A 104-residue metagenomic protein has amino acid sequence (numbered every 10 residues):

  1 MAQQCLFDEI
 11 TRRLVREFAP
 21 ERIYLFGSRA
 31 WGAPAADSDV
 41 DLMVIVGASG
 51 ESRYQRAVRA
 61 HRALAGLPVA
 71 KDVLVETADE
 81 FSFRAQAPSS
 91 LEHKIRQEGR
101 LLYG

Functional and structural regions predicted by a protein language model:
M1-R22, W31-A36, V46-G104: Catalytic core of pol beta-like nucleotidyltransferases
S28: P-loop (Walker A) phosphate-binding loop of NTP-binding proteins
D41-I45: Short beta-strand->loop micro-motif that forms the acidic, two-metal-ion catalytic signature in nucleotide-processing
